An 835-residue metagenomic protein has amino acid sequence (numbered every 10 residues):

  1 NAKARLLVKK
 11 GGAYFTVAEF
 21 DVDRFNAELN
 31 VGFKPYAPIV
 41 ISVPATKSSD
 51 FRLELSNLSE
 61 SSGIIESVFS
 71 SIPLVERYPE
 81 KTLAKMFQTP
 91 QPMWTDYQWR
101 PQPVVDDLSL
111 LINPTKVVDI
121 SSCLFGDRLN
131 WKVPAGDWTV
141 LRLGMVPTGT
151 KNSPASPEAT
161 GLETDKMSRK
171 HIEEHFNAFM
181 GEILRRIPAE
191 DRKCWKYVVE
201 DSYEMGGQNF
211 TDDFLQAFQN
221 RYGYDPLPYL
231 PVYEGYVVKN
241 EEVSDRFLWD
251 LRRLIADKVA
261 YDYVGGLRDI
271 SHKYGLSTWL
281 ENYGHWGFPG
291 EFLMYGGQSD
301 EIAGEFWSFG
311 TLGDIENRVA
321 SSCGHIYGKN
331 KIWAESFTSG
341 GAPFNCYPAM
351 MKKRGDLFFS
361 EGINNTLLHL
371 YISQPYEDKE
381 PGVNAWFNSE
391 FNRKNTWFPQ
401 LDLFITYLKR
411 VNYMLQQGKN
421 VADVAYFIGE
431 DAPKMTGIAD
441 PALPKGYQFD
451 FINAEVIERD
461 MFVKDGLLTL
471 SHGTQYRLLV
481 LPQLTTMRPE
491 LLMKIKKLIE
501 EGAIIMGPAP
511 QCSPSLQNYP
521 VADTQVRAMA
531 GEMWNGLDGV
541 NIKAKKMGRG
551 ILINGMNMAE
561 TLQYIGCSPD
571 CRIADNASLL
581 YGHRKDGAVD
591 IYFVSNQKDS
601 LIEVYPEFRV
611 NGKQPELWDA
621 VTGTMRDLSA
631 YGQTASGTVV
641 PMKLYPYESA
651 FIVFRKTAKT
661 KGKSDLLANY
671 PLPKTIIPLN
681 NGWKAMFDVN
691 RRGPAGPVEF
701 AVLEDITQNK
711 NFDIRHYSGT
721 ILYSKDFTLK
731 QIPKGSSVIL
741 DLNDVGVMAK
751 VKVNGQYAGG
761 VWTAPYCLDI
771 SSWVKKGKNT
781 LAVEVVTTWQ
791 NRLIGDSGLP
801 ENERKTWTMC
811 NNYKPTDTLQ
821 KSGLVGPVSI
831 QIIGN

Functional and structural regions predicted by a protein language model:
N1, E607, F727-N754, W762 (+1 more regions): Aromatic-lined ligand-binding clefts that engage carbohydrates, nucleic acids, or primary amines
N1-R185, A189-C194, Q831: Mature N-terminal, pre-catalytic/accessory segment of carbohydrate-active enzymes
K3, N57-C123, M558-L562, K661-T720 (+1 more regions): An acidic-aromatic loop/edge-strand motif
K3-R5, G11, F15-A18, S42 (+9 more regions): Carbohydrate-binding surfaces of carbohydrate-active enzymes
K10-G11, S56, K752-G759: Short strand-turn-strand beta-turns centered on an Asx-Gly dipeptide
G32-A37, A635-T638, A764-Y766: Aromatic sugar-binding surface patches on proteins that engage polysaccharides or sugar-phosphate polymers
R52-N57, L141-M145, A650-T657, K725 (+1 more regions): Short, hydrophobic/aromatic-enriched beta-strand segments in well-ordered soluble domains
A630-G632, A758-W762: Short beta-strand segments within Ig-like beta-sandwich modules, predominantly Fibronectin type-III
